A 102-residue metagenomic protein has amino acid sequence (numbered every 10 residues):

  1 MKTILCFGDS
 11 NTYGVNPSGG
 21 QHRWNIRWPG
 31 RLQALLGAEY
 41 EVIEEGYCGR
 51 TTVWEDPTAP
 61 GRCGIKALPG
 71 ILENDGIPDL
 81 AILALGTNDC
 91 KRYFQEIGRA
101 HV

Functional and structural regions predicted by a protein language model:
M1-R23, G49-V53, C90: Short glycine-rich His-centered loop
G8, G46, L85: Short, small-residue-rich loop/turn micro-motifs
P17, V42-I43, P78: Generic macromolecular interface patches on structured domains
I26, R31, A38, G61-H101: Alpha-helical cap/lid subdomain in secreted, periplasmic, or secretory-pathway luminal O-acyl-processing enzymes
Q33-V53: A short beta-strand-loop structural module common to alpha/beta enzyme folds
V53-T58, A67: ATP-dependent small-molecule kinase phosphotransfer cores that center on conserved nucleotide phosphate-binding segments
